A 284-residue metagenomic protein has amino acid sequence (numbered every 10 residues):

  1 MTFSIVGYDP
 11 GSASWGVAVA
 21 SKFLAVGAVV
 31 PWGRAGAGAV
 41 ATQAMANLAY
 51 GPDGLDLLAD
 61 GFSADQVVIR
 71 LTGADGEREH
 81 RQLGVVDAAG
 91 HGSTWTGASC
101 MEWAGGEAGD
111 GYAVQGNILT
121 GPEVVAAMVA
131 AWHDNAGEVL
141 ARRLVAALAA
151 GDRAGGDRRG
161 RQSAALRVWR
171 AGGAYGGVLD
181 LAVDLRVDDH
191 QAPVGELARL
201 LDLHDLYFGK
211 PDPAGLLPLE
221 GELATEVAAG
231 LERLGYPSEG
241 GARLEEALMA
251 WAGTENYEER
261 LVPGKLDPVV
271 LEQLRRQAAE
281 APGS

Functional and structural regions predicted by a protein language model:
M1, G283-S284: Basic/polar N-terminal segments that are highly enriched at the extreme N-terminus, encompassing both cleavable
M1-G221, E226: N-terminal nucleophile
G215-R276, A281-G283: Short acidic, glycine/serine/threonine-rich helix-capping segments at coil-helix boundaries
